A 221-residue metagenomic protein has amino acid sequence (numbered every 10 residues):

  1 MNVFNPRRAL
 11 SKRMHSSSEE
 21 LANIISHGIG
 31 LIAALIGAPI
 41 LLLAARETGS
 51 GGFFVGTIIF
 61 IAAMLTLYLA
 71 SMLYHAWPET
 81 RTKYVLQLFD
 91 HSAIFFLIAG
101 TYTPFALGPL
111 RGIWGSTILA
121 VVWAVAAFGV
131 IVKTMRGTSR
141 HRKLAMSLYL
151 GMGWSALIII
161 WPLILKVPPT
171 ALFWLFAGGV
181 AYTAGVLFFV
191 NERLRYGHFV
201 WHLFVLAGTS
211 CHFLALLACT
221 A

Functional and structural regions predicted by a protein language model:
M1-A221: Multi-pass alpha-helical transmembrane bundles in non-GPCR membrane proteins that perform intramembrane catalysis
